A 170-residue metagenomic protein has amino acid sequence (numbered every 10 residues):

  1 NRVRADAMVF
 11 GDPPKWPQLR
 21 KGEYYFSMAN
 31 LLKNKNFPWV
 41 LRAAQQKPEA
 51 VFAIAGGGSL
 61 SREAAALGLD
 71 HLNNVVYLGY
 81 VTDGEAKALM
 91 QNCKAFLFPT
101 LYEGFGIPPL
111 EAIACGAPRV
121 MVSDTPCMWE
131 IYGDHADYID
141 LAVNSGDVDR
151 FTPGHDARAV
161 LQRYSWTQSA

Functional and structural regions predicted by a protein language model:
N1-A170: Carbohydrate transferase catalytic cores enriched for Leloir-type hexosyltransferases
